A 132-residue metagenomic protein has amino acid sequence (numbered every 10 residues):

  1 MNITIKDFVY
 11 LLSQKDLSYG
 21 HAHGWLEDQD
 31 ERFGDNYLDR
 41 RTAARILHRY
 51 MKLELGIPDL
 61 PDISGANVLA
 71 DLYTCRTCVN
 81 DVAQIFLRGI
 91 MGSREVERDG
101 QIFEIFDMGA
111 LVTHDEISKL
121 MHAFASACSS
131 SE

Functional and structural regions predicted by a protein language model:
M1-A44, R49-D81, G92-L111, A123-E132: Feature responds to low-complexity, polar/acidic, surface-exposed segments characteristic of secreted/exported proteins
R88-I90: Short, charged, amphipathic alpha-helices and their helix-cap/turn boundaries
T113-E116, L120-M121: Non-catalytic cell-wall polysaccharide-engagement segments
